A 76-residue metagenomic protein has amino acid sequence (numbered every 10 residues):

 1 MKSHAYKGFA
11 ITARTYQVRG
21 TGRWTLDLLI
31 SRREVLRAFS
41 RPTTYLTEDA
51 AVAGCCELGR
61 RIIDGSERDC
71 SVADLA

Functional and structural regions predicted by a protein language model:
M1-R33: N-terminal segment of the canonical double-stranded RNA-binding domain
V18, D69-C70: Short linear/disordered segments characteristic of secreted peptide precursors and small low-complexity proteins
R33-A50: A short, exposed loop/beta-hairpin motif centered on an aromatic-Gly-Thr core
V35, E67-R68: Intrinsic disorder/low-complexity segments
Y45-D64: A short, charged, amphipathic alpha-helix used as a generic interaction element across diverse proteins
S71-A76: Intrinsically disordered, low-complexity charged/polar segments
